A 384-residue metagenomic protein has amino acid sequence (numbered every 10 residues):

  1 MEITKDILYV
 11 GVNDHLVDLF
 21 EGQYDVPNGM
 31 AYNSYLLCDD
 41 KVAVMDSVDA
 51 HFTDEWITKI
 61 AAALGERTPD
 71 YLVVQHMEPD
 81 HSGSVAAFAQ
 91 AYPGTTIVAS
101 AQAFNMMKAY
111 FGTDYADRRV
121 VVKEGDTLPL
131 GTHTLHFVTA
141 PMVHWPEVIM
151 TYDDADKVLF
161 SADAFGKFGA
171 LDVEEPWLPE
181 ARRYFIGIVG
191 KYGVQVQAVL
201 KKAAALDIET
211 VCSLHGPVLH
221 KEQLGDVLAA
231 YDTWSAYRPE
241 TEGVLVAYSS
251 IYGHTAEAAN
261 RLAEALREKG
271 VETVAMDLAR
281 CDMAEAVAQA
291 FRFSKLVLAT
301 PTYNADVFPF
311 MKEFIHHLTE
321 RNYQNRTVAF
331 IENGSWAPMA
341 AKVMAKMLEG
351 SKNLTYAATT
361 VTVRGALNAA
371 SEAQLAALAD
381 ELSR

Functional and structural regions predicted by a protein language model:
E2-I60, M150-D153, K157-S161, T255: Conserved beta-strand hairpin/beta-sheet module of binuclear metal-dependent hydrolase folds, prominently
E2-K5, A99-V148, Y192-A198: Metallo-beta-lactamase
D40, H51-V98: Active-site metal-binding motif and surrounding structural segment of the metallo-beta-lactamase
M45-S47, P69-M77, I97-S100, L159-D163 (+1 more regions): Active-site neighborhood of phospho(di)ester-bond hydrolases with catalytic His/Asp-centered motifs
H144, V148, A164-K191, W234-E240: Active-site-proximal loop/helix segment associated with metal-binding centers of metalloenzymes
L171-V218, R261-V274, A286-R384: FMN-binding flavodoxin-like domain, especially the glycine-rich phosphate-binding loop
G216-T241: Terminal amphipathic helices with adjacent charged low-complexity linkers/tails
A247-K269: Short, charged N-terminal beta->alpha structural module
